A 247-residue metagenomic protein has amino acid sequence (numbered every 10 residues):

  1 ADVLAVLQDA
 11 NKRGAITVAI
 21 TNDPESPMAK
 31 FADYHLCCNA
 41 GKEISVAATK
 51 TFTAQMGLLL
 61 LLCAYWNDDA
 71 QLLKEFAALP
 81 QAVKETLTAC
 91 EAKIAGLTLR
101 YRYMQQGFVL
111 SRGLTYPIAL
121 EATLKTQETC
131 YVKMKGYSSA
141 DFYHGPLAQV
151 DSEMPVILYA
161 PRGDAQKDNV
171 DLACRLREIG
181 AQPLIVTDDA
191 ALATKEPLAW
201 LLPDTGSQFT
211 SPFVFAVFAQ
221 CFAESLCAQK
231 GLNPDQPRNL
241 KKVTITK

Functional and structural regions predicted by a protein language model:
A1-Q81, R112, Y159-P197, L202-T205 (+3 more regions): Glycine-rich phosphate-binding loops that contact phosphosugars or nucleotide phosphates
Y34-P155, A165-Q166, K230-K247: Active-site phosphate/pyrophosphate-binding segments
T205-K247: Peripheral docking tails and interdomain loops at the edges of cofactor- or intermediate-handling domains
